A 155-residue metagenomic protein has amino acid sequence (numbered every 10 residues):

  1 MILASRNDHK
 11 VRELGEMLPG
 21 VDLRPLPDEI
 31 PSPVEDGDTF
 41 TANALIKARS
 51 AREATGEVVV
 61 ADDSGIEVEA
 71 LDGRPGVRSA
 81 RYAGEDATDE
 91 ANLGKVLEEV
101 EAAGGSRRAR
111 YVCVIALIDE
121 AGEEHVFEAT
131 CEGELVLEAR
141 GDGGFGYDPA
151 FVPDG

Functional and structural regions predicted by a protein language model:
M1-I2, H9-G155: Anionic-ligand binding patches
